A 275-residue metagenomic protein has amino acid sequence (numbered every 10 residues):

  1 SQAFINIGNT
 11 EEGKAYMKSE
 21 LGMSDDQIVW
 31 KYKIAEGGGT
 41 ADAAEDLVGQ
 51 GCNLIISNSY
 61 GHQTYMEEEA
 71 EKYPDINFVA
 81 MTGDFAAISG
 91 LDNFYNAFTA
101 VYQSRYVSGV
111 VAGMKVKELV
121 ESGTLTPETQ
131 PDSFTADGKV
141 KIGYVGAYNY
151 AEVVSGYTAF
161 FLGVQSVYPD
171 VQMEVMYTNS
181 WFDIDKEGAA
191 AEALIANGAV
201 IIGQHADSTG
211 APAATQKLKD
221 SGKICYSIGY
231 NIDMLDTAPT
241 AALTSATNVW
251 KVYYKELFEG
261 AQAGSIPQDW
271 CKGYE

Functional and structural regions predicted by a protein language model:
S1-E275: A residue-level marker of the well-folded mature domains of exported/periplasmic proteins
